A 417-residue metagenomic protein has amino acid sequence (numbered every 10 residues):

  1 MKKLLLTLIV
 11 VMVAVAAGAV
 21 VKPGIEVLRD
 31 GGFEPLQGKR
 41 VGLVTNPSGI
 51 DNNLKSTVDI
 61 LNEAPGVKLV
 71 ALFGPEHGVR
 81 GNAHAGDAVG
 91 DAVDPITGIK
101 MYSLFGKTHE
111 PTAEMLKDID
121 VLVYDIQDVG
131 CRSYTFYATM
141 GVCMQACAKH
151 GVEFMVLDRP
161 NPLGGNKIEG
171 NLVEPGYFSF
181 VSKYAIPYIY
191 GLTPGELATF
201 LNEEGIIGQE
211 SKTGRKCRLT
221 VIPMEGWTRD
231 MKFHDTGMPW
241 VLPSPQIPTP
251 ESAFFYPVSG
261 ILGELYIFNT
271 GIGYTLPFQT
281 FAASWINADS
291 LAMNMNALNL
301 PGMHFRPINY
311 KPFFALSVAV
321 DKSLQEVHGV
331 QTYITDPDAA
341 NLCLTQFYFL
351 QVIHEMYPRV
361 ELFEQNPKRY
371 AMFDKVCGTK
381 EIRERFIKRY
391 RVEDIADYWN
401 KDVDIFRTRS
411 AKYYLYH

Functional and structural regions predicted by a protein language model:
V10-G18: Hydrophobic h-region of N-terminal signal peptides that target proteins for export in Gram-negative bacteria
K68-E76, L157: Short internal beta-strands
G81-A85, M155-F178: Glycine-rich, charge-decorated loop segments at or immediately adjacent to ligand/cofactor-binding or catalytic sites
V89-I119, C131: Glycine-rich oxoanion-binding loops at beta->alpha junctions
D128-M140: Glycine/threonine-rich flexible loop motifs
Y177-Y256: Conserved anion/nucleotide-ligand pocket segment
G226-F313: Glycine-rich, aromatic-lined ligand/substrate-binding cores of catalytic and carbohydrate-binding domains
A282-Y398: Conserved functional hotspot residues or short segments at active or partner-binding sites across diverse domains
